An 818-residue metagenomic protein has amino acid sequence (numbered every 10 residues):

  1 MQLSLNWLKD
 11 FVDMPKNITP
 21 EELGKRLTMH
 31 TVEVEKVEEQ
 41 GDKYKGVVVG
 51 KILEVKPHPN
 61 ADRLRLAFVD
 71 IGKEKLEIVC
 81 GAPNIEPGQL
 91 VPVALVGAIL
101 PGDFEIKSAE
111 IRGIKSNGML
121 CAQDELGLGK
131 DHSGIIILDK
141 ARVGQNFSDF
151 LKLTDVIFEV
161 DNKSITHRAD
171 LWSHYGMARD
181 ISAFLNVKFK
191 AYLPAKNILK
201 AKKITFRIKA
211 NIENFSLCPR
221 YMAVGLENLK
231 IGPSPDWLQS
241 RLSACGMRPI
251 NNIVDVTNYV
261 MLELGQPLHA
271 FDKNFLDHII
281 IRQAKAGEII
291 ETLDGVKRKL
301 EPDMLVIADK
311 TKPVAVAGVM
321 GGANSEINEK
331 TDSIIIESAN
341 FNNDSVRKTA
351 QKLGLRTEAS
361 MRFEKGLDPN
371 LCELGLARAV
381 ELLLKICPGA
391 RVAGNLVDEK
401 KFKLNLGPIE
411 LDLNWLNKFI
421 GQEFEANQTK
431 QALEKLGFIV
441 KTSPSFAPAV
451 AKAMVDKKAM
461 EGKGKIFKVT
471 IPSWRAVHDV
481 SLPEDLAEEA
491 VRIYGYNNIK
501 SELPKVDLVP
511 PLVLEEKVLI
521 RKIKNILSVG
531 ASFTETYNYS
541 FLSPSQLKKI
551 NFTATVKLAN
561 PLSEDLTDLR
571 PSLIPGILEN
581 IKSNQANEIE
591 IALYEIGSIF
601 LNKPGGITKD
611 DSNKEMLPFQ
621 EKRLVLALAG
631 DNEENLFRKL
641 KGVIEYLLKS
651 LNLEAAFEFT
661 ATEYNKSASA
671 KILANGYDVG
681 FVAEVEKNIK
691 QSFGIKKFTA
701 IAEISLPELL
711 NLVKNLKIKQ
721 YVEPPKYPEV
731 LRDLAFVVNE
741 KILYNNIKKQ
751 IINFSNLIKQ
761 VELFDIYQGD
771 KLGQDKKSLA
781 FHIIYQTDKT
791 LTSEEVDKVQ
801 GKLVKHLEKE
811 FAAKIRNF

Functional and structural regions predicted by a protein language model:
M1-I198, I335, K352-G354, E358 (+4 more regions): Phosphate-backbone binding interfaces of nucleic-acid-interacting proteins
Q2, E22-K25, M29, K435-F438 (+5 more regions): A carboxyl-terminal module marker
L3-D10, D155-S164, P219-E227, E358-G366 (+8 more regions): Short, hydrophobic beta-strand segments
V48-V79, S240, A244, N251 (+1 more regions): Conserved mixed alpha/beta core segments that line enzyme active sites in large multi-domain catalysts
R65, K190-E288, P544: Glycine/proline-enriched, intrinsically flexible loops and inter-domain linkers
G88, A447-M454, K458-G462, T608-K614: Short Gly/Ser/Thr- and charged-rich N-terminal loops/segments that act as flexible capping/hinge elements
R112-D124, D131-I136, D149-V156, V306-P408 (+2 more regions): Mobile "lid/hinge" segments at catalytic clefts and subdomain interfaces of large enzymes
I409-S443, K465-I591, R732, I784-F818: Extended, well-folded interaction surfaces typified by the phenylalanyl-tRNA synthetase beta subunit core
